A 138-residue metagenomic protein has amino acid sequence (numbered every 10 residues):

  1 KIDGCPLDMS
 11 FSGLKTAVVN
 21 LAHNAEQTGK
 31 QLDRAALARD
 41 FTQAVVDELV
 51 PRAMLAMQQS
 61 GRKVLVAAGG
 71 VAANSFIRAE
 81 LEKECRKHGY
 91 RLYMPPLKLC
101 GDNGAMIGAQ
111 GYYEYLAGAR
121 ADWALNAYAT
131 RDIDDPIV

Functional and structural regions predicted by a protein language model:
K1-L65, N74-K83, K87-H88, Y115-G118 (+1 more regions): A contiguous, well-structured pocket-lining segment that forms one wall/lid of small-molecule binding clefts in soluble
G69-V71, L97: Active-site metal-binding loops of divalent metal-dependent hydrolases
E82-M106: Conserved phosphate-binding/catalytic loops in two-lobed NTP-binding clefts
Y112-A124: A polyampholytic, Gly/Pro-enriched intrinsically disordered region
D122-V138: A short, charged, Gly/Pro-tolerant segment at domain boundaries
